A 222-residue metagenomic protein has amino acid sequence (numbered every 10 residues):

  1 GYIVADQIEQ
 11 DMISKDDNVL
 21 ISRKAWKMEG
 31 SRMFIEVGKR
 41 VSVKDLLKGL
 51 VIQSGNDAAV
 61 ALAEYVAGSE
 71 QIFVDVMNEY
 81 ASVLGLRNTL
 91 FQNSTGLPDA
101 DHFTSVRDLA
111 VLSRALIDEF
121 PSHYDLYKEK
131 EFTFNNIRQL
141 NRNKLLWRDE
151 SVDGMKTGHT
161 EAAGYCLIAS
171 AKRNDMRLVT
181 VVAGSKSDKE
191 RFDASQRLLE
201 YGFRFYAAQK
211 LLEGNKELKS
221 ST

Functional and structural regions predicted by a protein language model:
G1-R107, R114-E119: Active-site-adjacent loops and short helices of periplasmic peptidoglycan-processing enzymes
L86-R87, P98-T222: Domain-terminus/edge residues, biased toward the C-terminal soluble/receptor-binding domains of extracytoplasmic
